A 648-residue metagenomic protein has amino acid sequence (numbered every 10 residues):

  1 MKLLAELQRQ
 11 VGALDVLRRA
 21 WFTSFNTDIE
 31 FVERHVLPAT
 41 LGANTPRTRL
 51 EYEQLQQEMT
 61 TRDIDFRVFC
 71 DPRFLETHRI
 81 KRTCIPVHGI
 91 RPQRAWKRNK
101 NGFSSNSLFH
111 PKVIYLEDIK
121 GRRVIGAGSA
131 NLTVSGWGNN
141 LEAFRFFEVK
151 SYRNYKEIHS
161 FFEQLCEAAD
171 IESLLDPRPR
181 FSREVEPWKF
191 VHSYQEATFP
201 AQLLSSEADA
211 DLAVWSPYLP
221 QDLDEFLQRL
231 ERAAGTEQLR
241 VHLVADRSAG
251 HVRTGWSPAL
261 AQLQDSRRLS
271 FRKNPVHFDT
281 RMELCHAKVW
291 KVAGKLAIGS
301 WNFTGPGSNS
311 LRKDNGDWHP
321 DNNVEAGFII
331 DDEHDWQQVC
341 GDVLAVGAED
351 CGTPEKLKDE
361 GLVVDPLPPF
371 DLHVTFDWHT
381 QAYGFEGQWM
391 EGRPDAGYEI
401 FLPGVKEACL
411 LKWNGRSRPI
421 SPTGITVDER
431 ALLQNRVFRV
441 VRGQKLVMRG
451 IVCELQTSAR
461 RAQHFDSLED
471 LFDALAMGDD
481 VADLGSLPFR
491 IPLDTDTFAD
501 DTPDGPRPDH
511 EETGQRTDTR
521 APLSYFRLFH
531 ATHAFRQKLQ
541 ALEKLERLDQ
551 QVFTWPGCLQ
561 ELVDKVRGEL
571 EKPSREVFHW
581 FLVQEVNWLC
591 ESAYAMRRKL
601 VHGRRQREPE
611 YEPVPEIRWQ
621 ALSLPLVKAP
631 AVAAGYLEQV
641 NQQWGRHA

Functional and structural regions predicted by a protein language model:
M1-G128, T133-K295, T304-A648: Terminal interaction modules at protein C-ends
W301: Short loop/turn segments immediately following the C-termini of beta-strands
